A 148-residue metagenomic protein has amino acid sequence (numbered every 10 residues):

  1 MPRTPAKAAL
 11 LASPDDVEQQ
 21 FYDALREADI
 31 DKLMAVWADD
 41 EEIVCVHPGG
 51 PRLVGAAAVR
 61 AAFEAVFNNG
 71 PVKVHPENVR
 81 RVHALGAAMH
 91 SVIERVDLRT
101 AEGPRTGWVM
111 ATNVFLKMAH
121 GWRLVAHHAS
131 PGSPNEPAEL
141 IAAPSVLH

Functional and structural regions predicted by a protein language model:
M1-A35, E42-H148: A beta-strand edge to alpha-helix "cap/lid" segment located at domain peripheries
